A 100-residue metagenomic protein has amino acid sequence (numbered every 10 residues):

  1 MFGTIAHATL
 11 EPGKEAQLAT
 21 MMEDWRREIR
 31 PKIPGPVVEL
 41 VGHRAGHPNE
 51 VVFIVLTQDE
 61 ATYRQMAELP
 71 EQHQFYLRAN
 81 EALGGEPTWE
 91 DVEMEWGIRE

Functional and structural regions predicted by a protein language model:
F2-T9, V38-L69: Short, well-ordered beta-strand segments in beta-rich or mixed alpha/beta enzyme and ligand-binding folds
T9-M22: Short, surface-exposed ligand-recognition loops at beta-strand->loop->(often short) alpha-helix junctions that present
P12-K14, L40, E93: Local alpha-helix boundary/kink/capping signal
K14-A16, A61-Y63, G97: Residue-level signal for secondary-structure boundary sites
E28-V38, L56-E90: An amphipathic, aromatic/His-enriched active-site/gating alpha helix that lines ligand/cofactor pockets
V92-E100: Short, low-order "capping/linker" segments at domain edges
